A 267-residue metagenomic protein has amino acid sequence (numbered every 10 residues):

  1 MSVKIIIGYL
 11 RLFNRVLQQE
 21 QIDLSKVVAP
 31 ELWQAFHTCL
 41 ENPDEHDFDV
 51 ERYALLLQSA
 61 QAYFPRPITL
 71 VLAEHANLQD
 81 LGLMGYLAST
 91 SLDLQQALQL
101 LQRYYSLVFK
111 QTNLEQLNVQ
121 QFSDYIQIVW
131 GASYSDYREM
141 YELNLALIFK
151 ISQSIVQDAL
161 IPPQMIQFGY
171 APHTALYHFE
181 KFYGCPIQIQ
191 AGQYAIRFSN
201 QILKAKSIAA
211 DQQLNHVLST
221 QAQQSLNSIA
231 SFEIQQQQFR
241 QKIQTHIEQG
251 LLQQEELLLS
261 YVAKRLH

Functional and structural regions predicted by a protein language model:
M1-Y125: N-terminal low-complexity or simple alpha-helical regulatory segments that function as activation/interaction modules
I5, Q19, N118, D124-Y137 (+1 more regions): Surface-exposed, interaction-prone regions with an acidic/low-complexity signature
I7, R11, Q95, Q99 (+5 more regions): Short, well-ordered alpha-helical segments
F13, L57, F149, L176 (+1 more regions): Generic structural marker for isolated residues within well-ordered, non-membrane alpha-helices of soluble domains
N14, Q61, Q102, L145-F149 (+3 more regions): Generic solvent-exposed, charged/amphipathic alpha-helical segments that serve as macromolecular interface scaffolds
L78-N200: N-terminal regulatory/effector-sensing and dimerization cores that precede helix-turn-helix DNA-binding domains
H178-H267: Extended mid-to-C-terminal alpha-helical interaction segments
